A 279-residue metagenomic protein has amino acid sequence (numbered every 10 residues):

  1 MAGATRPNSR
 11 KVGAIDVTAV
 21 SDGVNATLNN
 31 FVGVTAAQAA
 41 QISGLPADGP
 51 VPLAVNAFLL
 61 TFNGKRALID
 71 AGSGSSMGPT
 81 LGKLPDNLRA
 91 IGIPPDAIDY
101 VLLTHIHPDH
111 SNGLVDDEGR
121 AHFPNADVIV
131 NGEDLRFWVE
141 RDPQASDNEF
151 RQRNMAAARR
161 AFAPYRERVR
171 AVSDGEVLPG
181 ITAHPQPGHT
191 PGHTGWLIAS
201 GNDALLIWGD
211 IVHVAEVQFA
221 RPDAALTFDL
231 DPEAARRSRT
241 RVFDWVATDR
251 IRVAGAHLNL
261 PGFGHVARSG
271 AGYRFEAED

Functional and structural regions predicted by a protein language model:
R6-I91, G195-I211: Conserved beta-strand hairpin/beta-sheet module of binuclear metal-dependent hydrolase folds, prominently
D22-G23, A71-G74, I106, E133-D134 (+3 more regions): Active-site metal-binding loops of divalent metal-dependent hydrolases
Q41-V51, G92, Q152-M155, L226-R239: A short acidic, glycine-rich active-site loop that binds or catalyzes chemistry on phosphate/adenosine moieties
A57, G78-I129: Active-site metal-binding motif and surrounding structural segment of the metallo-beta-lactamase
A67-I69, L102, V128, L205-I207 (+1 more regions): Residue-level marker for buried hydrophobic side chains located in beta-strands that build the well-ordered beta-sheet
G82, R89-A90, P124-P185, A234-R250: Metallo-beta-lactamase
V101-S111, Q186-H193, A254-P261: Histidine-centered catalytic micro-motifs
G201-D279: Cap/insert and terminal regions of metallo-dependent hydrolase folds
